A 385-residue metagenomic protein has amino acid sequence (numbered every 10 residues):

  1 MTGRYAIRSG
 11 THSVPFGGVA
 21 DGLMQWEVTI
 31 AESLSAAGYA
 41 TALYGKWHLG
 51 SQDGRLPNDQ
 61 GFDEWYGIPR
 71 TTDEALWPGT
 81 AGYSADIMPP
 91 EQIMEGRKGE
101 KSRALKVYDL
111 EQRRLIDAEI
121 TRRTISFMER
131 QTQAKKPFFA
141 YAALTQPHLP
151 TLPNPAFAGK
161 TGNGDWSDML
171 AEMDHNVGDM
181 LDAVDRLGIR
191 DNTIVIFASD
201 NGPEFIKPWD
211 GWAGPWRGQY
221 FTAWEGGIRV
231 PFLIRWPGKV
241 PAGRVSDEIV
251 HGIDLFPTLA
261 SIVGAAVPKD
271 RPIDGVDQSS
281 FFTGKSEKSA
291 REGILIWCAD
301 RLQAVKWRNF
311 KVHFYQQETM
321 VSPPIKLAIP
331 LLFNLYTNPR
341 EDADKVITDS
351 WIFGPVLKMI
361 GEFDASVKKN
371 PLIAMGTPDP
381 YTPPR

Functional and structural regions predicted by a protein language model:
M1-P330, L335, P339-R385: Formylglycine-dependent sulfatase
